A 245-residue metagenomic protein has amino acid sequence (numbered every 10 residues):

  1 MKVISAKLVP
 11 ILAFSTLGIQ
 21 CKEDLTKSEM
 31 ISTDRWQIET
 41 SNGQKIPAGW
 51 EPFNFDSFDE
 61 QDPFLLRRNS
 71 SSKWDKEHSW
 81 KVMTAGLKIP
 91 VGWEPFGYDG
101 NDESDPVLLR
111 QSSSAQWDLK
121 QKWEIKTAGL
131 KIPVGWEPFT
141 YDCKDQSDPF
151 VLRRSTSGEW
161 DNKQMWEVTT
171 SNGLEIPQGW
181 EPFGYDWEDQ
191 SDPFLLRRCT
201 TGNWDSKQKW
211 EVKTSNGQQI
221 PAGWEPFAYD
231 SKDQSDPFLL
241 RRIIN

Functional and structural regions predicted by a protein language model:
M1-D24: Classical Sec-dependent N-terminal signal peptides that target proteins to the secretory pathway
T26-M30, W160, N245: Low-complexity, Pro/Thr/Ser/Gly/Ala-rich linker/spacer regions in secreted, extracellular modular proteins
K27-E39, K45, W50-E51: An edge-strand/N-cap motif at the start of beta-rich repeat modules
Q44-A48, F58-Q61, S71-K76, L87-P106 (+3 more regions): Thr-biased low-complexity repeat/linker tracts and other Thr-enriched repetitive architectures
F238-I244: Short, low-complexity, Pro/Ser/Thr/Gly-rich segments in the mature regions of secreted, periplasmic
